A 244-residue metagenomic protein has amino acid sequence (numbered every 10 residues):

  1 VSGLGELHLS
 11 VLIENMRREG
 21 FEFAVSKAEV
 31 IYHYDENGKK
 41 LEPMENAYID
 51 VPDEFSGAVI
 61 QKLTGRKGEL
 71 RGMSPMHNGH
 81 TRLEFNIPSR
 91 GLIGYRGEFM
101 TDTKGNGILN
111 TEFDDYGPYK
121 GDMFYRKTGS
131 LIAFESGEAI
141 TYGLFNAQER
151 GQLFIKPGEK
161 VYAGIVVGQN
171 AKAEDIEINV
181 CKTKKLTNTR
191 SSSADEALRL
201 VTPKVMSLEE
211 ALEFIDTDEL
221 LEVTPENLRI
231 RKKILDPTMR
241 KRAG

Functional and structural regions predicted by a protein language model:
V1-G244: Accessory interaction regions appended to the cores of large information-processing enzymes
